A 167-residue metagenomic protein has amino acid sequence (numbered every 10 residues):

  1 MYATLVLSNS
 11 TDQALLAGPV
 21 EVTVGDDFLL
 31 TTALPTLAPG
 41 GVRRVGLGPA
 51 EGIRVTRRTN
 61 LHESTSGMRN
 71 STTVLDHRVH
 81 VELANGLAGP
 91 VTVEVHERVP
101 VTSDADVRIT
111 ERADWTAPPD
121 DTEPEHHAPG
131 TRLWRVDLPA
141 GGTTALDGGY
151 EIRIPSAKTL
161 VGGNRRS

Functional and structural regions predicted by a protein language model:
M1-H80, L87-I109, A113-P118, H126-S167: Intrinsically disordered, low-complexity Ser/Thr/Pro/Gly-rich interaction regions that scaffold/cooperate
